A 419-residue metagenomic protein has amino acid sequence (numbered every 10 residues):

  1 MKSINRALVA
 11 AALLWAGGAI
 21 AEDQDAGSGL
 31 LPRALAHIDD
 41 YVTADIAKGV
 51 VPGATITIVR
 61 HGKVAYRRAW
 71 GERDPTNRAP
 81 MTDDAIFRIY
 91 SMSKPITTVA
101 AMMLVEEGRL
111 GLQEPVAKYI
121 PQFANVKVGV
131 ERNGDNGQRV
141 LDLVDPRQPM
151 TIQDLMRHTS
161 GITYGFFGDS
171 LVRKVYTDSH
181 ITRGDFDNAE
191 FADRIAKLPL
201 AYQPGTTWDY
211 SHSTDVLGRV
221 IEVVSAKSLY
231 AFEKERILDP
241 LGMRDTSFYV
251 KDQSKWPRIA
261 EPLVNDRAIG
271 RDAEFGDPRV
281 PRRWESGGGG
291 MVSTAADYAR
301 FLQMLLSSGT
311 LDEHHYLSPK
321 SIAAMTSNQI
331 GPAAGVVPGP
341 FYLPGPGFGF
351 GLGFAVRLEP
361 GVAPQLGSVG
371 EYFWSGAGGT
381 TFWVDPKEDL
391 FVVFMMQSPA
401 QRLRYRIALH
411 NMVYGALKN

Functional and structural regions predicted by a protein language model:
M1-L8: Bacterial N-terminal signal peptides that target proteins for export
A16-G18: N-terminal signal peptide c-region/cleavage motif recognized by signal peptidases
E22-Q24: Boundary of Sec targeting at the N-terminus
A26-I89, R109-G111, N125-G134, E274-G276 (+2 more regions): Short, conserved catalytic-motif segment at the N-terminal edge
A36-T43, I56, G62, F87-Y119 (+4 more regions): Active-site SXXK
D74, P121-G367: Short, surface-exposed loop or secondary-structure junction motifs that flank catalytic or metal-binding residues
E371-F373, G378-K387: Short, surface-exposed beta-strand/loop micro-motifs that present aromatic residues
F382-V384, D389-S398: Short, well-ordered beta-strand elements
